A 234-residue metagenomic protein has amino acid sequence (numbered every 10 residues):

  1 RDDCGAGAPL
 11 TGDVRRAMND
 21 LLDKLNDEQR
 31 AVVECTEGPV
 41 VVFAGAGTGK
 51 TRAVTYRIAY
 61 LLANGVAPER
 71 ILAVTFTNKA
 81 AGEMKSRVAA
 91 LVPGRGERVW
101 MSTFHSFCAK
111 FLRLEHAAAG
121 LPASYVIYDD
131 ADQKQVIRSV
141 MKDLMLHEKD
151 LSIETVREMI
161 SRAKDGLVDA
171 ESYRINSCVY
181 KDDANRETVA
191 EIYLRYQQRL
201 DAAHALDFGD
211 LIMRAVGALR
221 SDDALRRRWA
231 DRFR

Functional and structural regions predicted by a protein language model:
D2, L10-R15, N19, E37-V40 (+2 more regions): A basic/glycine-biased coupling hinge at the interface between accessory DNA-binding modules
L22-T36: N-terminal pre-P-loop "Q-motif" helix
A44: The Walker A (P-loop) glycine that initiates the GxxxxGKT/S ATP-binding motif of P-loop NTPases
A53: Hydrophobic positions on the alpha1 helix immediately C-terminal to the Walker A/P-loop
Y56: Base-recognition residues in the alpha-helical recognition helix of bacterial helix-turn-helix
